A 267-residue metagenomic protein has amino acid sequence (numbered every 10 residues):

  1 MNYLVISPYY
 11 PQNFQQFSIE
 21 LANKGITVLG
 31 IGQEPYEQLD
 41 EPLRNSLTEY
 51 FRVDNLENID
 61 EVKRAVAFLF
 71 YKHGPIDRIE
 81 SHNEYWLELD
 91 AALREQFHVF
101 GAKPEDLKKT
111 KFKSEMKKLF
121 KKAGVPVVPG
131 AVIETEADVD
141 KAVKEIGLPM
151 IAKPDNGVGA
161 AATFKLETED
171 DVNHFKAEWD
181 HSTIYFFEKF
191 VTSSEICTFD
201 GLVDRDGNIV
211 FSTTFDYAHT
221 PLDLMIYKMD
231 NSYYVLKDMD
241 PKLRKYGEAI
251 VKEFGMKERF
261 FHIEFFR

Functional and structural regions predicted by a protein language model:
M1-E105, A137: ATP-binding N-terminal substructure of ATP-dependent carboxylate-amine bond-forming enzymes
G30, G101-K103, P129, A152 (+1 more regions): Hydrophobic residues in well-ordered beta-strands that form the structural core
P35-L39, K108-K111, V158-G159, H219-T220: Short gly/pro/ser/thr-enriched loop/turn and capping motifs at secondary-structure boundaries
L39, E88-L89, K141, H174 (+1 more regions): Phosphate- and divalent-cation-binding pockets in alpha/beta enzyme and binding domains that engage nucleotide-derived
K109-T192, R205-N208, Y233-K245, A249: Active-site nucleotide/adenylate-binding loops and adjacent lid/helix of ATP-dependent enzymes
W179-I184, V191-Y233, P241-R267: Phosphate-binding core of ATP-grasp and ATP-grasp-like enzymes
